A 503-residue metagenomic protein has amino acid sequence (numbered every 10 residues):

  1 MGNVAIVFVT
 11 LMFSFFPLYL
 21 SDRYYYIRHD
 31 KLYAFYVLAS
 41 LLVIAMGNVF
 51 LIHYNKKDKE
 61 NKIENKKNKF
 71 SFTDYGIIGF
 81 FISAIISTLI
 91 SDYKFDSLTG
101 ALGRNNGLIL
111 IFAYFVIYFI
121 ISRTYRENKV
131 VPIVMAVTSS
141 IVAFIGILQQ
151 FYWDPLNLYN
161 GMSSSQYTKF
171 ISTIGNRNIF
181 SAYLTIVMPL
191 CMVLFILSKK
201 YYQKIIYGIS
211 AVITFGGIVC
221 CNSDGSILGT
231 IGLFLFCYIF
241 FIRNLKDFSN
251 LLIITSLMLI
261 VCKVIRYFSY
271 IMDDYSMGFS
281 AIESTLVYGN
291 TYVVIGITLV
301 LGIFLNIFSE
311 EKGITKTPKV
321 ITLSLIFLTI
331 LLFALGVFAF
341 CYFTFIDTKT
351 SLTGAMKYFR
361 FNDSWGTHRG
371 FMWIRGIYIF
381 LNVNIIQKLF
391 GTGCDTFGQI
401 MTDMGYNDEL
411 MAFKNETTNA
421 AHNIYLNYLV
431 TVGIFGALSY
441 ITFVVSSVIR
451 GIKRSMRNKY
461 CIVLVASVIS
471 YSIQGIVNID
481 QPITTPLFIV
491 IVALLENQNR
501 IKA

Functional and structural regions predicted by a protein language model:
V4-D22, V37-F50, I78-S91, G107-I120 (+8 more regions): Alpha-helical transmembrane segments of multi-pass inner-membrane proteins
Y19-L32: Short, hydrophobic transmembrane alpha-helix segments
K31, L98-G107: Non-cytosolic membrane-interface motifs at loop->transmembrane helix junctions
G47-K67, S87-T99, D154: Transmembrane alpha-helix boundary signature
N55-F70, M277-S280, F308-S324: Membrane-interfacial, low-structure loops and terminal tails that flank and connect transmembrane helices in multi-pass
E64-D74, R126-A136: Membrane-interfacial loop-to-helix junctions in multi-pass inner-membrane proteins
D96-A101, V219-D224, G475-Q481: Membrane-interface helix caps and helix-loop-helix hairpins in membrane proteins
Q149-I174, K349-T367, I374, V383-V430: Interfacial juxtamembrane loops and adjacent helix segments that form the catalytic/substrate-binding surfaces
